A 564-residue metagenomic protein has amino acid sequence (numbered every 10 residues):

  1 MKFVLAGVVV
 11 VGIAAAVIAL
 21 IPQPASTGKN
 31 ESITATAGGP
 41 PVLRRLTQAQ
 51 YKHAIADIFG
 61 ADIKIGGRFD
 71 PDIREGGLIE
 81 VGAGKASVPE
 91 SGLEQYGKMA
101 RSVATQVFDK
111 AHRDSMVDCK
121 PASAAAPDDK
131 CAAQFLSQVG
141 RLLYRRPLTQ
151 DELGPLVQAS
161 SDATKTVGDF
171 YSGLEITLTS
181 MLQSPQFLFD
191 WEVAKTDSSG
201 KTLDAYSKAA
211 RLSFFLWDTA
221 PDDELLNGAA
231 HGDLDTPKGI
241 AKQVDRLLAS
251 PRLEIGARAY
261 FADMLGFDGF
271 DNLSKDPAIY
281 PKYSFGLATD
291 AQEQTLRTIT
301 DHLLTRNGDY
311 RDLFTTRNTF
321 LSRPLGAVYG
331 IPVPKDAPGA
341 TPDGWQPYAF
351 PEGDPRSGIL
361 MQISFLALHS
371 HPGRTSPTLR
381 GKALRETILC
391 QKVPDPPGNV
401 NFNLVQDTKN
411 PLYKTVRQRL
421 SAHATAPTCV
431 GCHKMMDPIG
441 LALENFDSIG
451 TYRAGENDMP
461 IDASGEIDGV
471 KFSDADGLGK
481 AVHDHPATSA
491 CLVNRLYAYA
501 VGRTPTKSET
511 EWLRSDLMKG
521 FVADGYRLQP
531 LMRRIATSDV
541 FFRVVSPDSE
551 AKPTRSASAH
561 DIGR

Functional and structural regions predicted by a protein language model:
M1-V10: N-terminal Sec-pathway targeting helices
F3, A15-P24: Juxtamembrane cytosolic interface motif at the C-terminal end of transmembrane helices
A14, I21, T36, A56-A500 (+3 more regions): Active-site substrate-binding loop specific to GH73 endo-beta-N-acetylglucosaminidase modules in bacterial autolysins
Q23-A35: Ser/Thr/Pro/Gly-rich low-complexity linker/stalk segments immediately outside membranes or between
A37-V42: Acyl-group handling in specialized metabolite and lipid biosynthesis
Q48-A54, I58: Thiotemplate assembly-line natural product biosynthesis machinery
